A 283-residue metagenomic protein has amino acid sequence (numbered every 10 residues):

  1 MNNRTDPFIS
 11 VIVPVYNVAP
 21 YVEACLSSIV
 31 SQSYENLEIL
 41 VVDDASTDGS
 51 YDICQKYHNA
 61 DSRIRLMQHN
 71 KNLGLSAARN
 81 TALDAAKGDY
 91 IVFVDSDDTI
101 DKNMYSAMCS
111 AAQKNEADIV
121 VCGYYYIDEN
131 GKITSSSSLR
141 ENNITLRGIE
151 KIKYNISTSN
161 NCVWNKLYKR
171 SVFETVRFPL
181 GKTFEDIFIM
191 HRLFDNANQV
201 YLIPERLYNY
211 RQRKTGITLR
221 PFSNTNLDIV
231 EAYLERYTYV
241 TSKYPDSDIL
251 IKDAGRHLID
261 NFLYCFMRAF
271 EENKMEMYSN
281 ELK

Functional and structural regions predicted by a protein language model:
M1-V30: N-proximal low-complexity "stem/linker" segments adjacent to membrane-targeting elements
N2-N3, C162, Q212-K283: C-terminal subregions of glycosyltransferases and related glycan-biosynthesis enzymes
P20-E23, L37, D48-K56, T99 (+1 more regions): Acidic helix N-cap motif at the loop->helix transition within catalytic regions of sugar-transfer enzymes
S28, D43-D52, K71: A conserved acidic beta->alpha catalytic loop
N36-A45, R65-H69, S96: Short beta-strand/loop segment that forms part of the nucleotide-sugar
H69-A86: Glycine-rich, basic loop-to-helix element that forms the pyrophosphate-binding segment of sugar-nucleotide handling
I91: Short aromatic/hydrophobic "clamp" motif used to bind/position activated sugar donors
S96-Y201, R211-N224: Donor-binding/catalytic cores of nucleotide-activated saccharide and glycerol-phosphate transferases/polymerases
